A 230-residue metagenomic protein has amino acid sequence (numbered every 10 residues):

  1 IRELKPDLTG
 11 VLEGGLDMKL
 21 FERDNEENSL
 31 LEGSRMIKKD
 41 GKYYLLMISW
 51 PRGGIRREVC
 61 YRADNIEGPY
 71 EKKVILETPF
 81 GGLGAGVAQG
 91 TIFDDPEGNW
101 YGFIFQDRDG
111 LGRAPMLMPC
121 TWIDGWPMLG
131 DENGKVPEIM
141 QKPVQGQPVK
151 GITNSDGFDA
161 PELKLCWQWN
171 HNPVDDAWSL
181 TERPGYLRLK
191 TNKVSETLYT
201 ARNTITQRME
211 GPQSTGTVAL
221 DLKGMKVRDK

Functional and structural regions predicted by a protein language model:
I1-K230: Carbohydrate-active catalytic/glycan-binding domains of CAZyme proteins, especially the secreted or lumenal ectodomains
